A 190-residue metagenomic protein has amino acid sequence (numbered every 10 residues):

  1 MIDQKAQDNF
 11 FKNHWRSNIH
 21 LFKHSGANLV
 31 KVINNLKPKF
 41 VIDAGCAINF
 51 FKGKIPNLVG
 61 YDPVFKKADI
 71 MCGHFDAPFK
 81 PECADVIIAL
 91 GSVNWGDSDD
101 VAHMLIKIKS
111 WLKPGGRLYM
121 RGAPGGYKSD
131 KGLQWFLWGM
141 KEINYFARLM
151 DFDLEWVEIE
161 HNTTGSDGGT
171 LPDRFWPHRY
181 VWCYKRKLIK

Functional and structural regions predicted by a protein language model:
M1-P78, R117-K190: Class I (Rossmann-like) S-adenosyl-L-methionine-dependent methyltransferase catalytic domain, capturing the SAM-binding
F75-I87: A short acidic, Gly/Pro-enriched loop at the edge of an enzyme's catalytic core that lines a small-molecule cofactor
V86-D99: A short SAM/SAH-binding and catalytic strip from SAM-dependent methyltransferases
S98-A102, L137: Non-membrane alpha-helical structural segments and their capping/turn regions in soluble enzymes
A102-P114: A short glycine-rich, Lys/Arg-flanked "PGG" loop and its adjoining helix->strand segment in the class I
